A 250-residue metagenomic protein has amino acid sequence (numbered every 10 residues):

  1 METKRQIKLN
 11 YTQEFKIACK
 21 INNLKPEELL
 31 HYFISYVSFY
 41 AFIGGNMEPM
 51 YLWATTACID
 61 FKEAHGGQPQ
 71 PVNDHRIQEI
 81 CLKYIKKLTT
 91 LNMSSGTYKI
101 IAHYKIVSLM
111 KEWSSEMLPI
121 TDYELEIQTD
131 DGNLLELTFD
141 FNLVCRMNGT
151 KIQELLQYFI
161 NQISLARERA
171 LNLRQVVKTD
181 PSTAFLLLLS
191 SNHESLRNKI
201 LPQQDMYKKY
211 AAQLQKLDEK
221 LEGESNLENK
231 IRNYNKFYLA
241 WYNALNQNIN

Functional and structural regions predicted by a protein language model:
M1-Q6, A102-T129: Acidic/polar, low-complexity linker and loop regions
E2-I17, P49-Q78, E126-L143: Short amphipathic alpha-helix starts
N10-E28, Y32, I43-G44, I80-S95 (+4 more regions): Surface-exposed, Lys/Arg-rich phosphate-binding patches that contact polyanionic backbones
I34, S38, I160: DNA major-groove recognition helix of helix-turn-helix
Y40-M110, L165-Q213: Short, positively charged interaction helices/loops
E124-E194: Conserved binding-pocket/active-site segment within a compact domain
Q203, Y207, L214, L221-Y234: Long amphipathic alpha-helices with heptad-repeat character, especially coiled-coil-forming segments used
L239-N250: Short acidic DE-rich linear segments
